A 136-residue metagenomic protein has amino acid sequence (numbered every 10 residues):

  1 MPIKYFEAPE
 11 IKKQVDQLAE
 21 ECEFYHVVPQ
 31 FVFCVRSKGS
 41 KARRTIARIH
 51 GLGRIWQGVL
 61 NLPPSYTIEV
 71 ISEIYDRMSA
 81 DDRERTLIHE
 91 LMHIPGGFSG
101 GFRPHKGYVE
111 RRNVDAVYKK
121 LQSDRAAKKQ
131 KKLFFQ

Functional and structural regions predicted by a protein language model:
M1-D81, G97-Q136: Metalloprotease/metallohydrolase-associated module, dominated by Zn2+-dependent proteases
R83-G97: Active-site recognition of the HExxH zinc-binding catalytic motif
